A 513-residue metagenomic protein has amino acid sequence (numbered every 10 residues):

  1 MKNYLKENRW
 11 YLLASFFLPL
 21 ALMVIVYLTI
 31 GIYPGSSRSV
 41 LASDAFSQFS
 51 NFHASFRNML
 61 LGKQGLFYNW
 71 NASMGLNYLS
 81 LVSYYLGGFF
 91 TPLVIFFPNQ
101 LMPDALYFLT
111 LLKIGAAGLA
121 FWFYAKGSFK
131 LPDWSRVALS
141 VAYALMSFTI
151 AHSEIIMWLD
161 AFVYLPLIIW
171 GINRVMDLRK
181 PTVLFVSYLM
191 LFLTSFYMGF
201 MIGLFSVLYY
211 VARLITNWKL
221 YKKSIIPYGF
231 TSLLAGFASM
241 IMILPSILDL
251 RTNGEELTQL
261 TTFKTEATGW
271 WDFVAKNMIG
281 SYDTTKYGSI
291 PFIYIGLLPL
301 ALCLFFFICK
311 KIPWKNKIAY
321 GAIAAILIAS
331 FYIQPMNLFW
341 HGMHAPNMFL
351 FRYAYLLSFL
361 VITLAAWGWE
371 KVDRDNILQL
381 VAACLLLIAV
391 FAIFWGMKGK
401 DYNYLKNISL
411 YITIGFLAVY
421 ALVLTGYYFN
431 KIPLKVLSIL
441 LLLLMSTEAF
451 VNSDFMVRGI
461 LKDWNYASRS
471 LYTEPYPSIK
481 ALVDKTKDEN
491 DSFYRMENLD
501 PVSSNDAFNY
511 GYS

Functional and structural regions predicted by a protein language model:
M1-I32, K435, L441: Start-transfer (signal-anchor) and selected internal transmembrane alpha helices of multi-pass inner/ER membrane
F16-F121, V141-F162, M201, L250-E255 (+4 more regions): Membrane-interface coil-to-helix junctions
S43, S47-F56, F89, S224-Y228 (+6 more regions): Periplasmic/ER-lumenal interhelical loops and adjacent helix-loop junctions in multi-pass membrane proteins
L79-Y84, P103-A116, S135, A142-P166 (+5 more regions): Membrane-interface micro-motifs in multi-pass membrane enzymes
P92, I114-S128, D133-M176, K180-I215 (+3 more regions): Membrane-embedded helix bundles of polyisoprenyl
A117-A125, Y164-M176, L204-A212, L300-F307 (+2 more regions): Transmembrane alpha-helical segments
M198, A322-I326, H344-E474: Contiguous transmembrane helix-bundle modules in multi-pass membrane proteins
L444-S470, K485-S513: Extracytoplasmic/lumenal acceptor-recognition loop(s) of multi-pass membrane glycoenzymes
